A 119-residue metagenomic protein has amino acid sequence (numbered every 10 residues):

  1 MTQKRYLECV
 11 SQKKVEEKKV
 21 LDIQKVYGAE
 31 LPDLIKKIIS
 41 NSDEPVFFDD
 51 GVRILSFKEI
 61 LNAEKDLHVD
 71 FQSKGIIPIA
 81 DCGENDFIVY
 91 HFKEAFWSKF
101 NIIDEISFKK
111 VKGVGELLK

Functional and structural regions predicted by a protein language model:
M1-F92: A surface-exposed partner-binding patch
M1-R5, G113-K119: Short amphipathic alpha-helical segments
W97-L117: A short, surface-exposed interaction/processing loop segment used at functional sites
